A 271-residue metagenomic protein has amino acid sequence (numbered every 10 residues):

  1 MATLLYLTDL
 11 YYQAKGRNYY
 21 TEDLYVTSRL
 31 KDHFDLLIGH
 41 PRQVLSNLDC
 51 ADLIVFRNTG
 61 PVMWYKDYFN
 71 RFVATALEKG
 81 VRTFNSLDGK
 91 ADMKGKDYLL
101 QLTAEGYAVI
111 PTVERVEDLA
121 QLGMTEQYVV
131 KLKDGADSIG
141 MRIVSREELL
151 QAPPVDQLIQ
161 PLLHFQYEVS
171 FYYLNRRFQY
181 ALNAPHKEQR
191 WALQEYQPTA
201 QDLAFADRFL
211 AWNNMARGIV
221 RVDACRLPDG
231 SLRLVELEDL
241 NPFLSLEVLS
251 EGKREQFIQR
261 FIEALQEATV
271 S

Functional and structural regions predicted by a protein language model:
M1-Y6: Extreme N-terminal starter segment of soluble prokaryotic enzymes
L10-P111: Conserved N-proximal alpha/beta basic substrate-recognition cap immediately N-terminal to, or forming the N-lobe
Q43-C50, A74, L119-T125, E148-L150: Short amphipathic alpha-helix with an adjacent loop that forms part of the alpha/beta core around
A51-F56, K131, F171-Y173, Y180 (+1 more regions): A short beta-strand motif that forms the metal-chelation/ATP-contact edge of phosphoryl-transfer active sites
T83-F84, I110, V129, L158 (+1 more regions): Structural detector of well-ordered beta-strand residues that form the stable sheet scaffold of enzyme domains
G106-Y128: Rossmann-like NAD(P)H-binding beta-loop-alpha module
D137-R233: Phosphate-binding site of ATP-dependent enzymes
R226-S271: C-terminal active-site "lid" helix and adjoining low-complexity regulatory extension at the edge of ATP-using catalytic
